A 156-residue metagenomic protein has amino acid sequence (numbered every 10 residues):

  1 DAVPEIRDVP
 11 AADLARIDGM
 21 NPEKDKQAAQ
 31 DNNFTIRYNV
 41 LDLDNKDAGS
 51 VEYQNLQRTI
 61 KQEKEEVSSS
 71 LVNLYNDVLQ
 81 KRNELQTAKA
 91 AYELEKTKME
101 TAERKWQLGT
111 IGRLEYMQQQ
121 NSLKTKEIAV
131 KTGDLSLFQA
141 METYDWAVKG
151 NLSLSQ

Functional and structural regions predicted by a protein language model:
D1, D77, E93-G150: Short segments within alpha-helical structural elements
D1-D25, M141-Q156: Short, solvent-exposed, mixed-charge loop/turn linkers that connect secondary-structure elements
G19-E66, L85-E95, Y116-K124: Amphipathic, heptad-repeat alpha-helical/coiled-coil signature enriched at exported N-termini that scaffold
N32, L71-L74: Hydrophobic alpha-helical segments and helix-packing faces
R37, S69-V72, G112-L114, L135: Short, solvent-exposed positions on alpha-helices
E66-S70, D77: Extended, alpha-helical interaction "stalks"
